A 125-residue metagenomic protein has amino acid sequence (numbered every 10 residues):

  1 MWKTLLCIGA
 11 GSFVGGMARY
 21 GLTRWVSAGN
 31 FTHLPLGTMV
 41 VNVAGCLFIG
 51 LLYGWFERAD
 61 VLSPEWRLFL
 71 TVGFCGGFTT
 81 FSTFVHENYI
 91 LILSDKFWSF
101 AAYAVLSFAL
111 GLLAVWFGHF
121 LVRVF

Functional and structural regions predicted by a protein language model:
M1-F125: Membrane-interface helix-loop junctions in multi-pass transporters/channels
